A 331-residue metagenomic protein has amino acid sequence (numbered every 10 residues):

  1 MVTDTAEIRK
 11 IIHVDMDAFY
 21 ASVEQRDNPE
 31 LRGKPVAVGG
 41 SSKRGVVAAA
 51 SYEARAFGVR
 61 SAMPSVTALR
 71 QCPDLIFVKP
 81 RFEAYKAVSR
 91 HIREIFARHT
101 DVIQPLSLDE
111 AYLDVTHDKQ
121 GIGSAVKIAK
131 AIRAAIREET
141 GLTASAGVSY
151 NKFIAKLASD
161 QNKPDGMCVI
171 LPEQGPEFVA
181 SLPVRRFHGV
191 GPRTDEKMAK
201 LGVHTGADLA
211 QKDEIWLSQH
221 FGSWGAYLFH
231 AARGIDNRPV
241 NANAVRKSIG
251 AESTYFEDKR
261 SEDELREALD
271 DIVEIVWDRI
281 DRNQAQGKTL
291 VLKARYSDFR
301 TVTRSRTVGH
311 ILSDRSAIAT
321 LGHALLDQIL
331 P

Functional and structural regions predicted by a protein language model:
M1-H220, W224-Y227, V240: Gly/Gly-Pro- and Ser/Thr-rich, intrinsically disordered tail segments characteristic of DNA damage-repair and tolerance
D4-A6, H13, R186, T194-P331: DNA-contacting surface of Y-family translesion DNA polymerases
